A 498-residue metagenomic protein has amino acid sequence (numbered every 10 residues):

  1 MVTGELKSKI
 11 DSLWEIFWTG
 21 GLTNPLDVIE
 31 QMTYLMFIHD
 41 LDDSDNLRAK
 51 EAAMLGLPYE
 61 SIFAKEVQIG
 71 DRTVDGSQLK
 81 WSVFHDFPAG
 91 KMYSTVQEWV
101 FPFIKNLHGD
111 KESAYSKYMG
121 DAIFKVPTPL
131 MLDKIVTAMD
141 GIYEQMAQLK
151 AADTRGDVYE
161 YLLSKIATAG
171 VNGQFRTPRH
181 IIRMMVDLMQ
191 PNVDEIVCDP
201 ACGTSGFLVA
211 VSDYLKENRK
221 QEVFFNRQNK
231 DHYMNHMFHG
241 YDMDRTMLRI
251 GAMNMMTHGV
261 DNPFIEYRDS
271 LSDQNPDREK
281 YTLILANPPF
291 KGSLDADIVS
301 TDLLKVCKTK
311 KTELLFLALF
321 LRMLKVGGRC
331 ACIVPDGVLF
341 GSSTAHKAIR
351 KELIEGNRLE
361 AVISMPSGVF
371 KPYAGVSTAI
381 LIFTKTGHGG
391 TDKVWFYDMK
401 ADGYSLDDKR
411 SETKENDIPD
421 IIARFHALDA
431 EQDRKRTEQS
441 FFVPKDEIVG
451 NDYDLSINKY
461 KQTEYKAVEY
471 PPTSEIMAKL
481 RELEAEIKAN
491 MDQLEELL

Functional and structural regions predicted by a protein language model:
M1-V193, F264-N275, S364-G368, G390-S405 (+1 more regions): Non-catalytic, mostly N-terminal accessory regions of nucleic-acid modification and defense proteins
V28, M32, M243-I250, I265 (+1 more regions): Conserved Class I SAM-dependent methyltransferase catalytic core
D42, T204, R245-T246, S272 (+5 more regions): Conserved nucleotide-binding/hydrolysis micro-motifs of P-loop NTPases
S164-A167, D295-T301: Gly-rich Lys/Arg/Thr-decorated short loops/hinges at beta-loop-alpha junctions or inter-strand turns that position
N172-A286, K291-D295, D302, K310 (+4 more regions): Conserved S-adenosyl-L-methionine
H236-H239, R268, V299-K305, M365-P366 (+1 more regions): Short beta-alpha connecting loops at secondary-structure transitions that line or flank enzyme active sites
M256, P289, K325, R329 (+10 more regions): Hydrophobic alpha-helix feature that most strongly marks membrane-spanning transmembrane helices and their immediate
R358-L359, K371-I421: C-terminal, active-site-flanking charged/polar segments
